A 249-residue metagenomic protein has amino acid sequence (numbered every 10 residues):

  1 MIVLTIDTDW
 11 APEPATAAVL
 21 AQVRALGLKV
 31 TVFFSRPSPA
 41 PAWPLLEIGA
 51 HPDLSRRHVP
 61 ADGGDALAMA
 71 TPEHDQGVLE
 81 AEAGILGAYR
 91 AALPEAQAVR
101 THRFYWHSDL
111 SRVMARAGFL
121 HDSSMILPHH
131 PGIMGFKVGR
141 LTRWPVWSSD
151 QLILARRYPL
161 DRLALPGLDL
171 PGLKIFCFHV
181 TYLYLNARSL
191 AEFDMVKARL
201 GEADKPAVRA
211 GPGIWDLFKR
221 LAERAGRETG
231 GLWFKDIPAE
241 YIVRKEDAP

Functional and structural regions predicted by a protein language model:
M1-E47, L54-S55, P60-M69, G87 (+3 more regions): Terminal accessory/targeting
H74-Y89: Hydrophobic alpha-helical segments and helix pairs
A98: Conserved GNAT acetyl-CoA-binding A-motif
T101-F104: Conserved strand-turn element in the central/C-terminal portion of the radical SAM core barrel that lines
